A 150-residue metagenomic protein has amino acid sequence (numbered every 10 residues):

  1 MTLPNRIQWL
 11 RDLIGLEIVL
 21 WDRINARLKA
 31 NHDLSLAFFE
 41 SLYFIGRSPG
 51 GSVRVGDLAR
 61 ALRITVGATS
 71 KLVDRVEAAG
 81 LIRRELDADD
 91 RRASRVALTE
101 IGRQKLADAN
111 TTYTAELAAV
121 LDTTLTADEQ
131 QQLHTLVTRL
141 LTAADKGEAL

Functional and structural regions predicted by a protein language model:
M1-H32, A79: N-terminal leader segment of winged-helix/HTH proteins
M1-P4, A127-L150: C-terminal regulatory/oligomerization modules of transcriptional regulators
W9, A37-F38, I101, E129: N-terminal positioning helix adjacent to the helix-turn-helix/winged-helix DNA-binding module
L20, I24, L62, K105 (+2 more regions): Alpha-helical linker/hinge and terminal dimerization helices associated with HTH transcriptional regulators
D22-T65, A149-L150: N-terminal helix-turn-helix DNA-binding core of bacterial DNA-binding proteins
V55, V73-D74: Short, hydrophobic-biased segments on the C-terminal half of alpha helices that form "recognition helices"
D74-Q132: Charged, amphipathic alpha-helical coiled-coil/dimerization segments
